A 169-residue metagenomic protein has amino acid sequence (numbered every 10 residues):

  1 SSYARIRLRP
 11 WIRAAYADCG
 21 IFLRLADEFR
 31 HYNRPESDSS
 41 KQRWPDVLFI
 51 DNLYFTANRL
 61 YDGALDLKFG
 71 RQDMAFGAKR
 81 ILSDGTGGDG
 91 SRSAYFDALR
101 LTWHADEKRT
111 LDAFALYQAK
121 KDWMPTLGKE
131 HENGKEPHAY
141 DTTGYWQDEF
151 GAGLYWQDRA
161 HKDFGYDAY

Functional and structural regions predicted by a protein language model:
S1, G20-L23, R109, F164-Y166: Transmembrane beta-strand segments of Gram-negative outer membrane beta-barrel proteins
S2-I6, R13-G63, F76-T86, K135-H138: Surface-exposed loop and membrane-interface regions of Gram-negative outer-membrane beta-barrel proteins
A4-L8, I12, L23, G70 (+2 more regions): Short, intrinsically disordered low-complexity segments
L8-A14, N52-A57, L99-W103, L154-D158: Residues on the lipid-exposed face of transmembrane beta-strands in outer-membrane beta-barrel proteins
C19-L23, L67-R71, D167-Y169: Surface-exposed extracellular loop regions of Gram-negative outer-membrane beta-barrel proteins
A26-E28, G70-M74, L116-Q118: Outer-membrane beta-barrel pore domains and translocons
Y61-L67, G85-Y169: Signature for the C-terminal beta-barrel architecture of outer-membrane proteins
